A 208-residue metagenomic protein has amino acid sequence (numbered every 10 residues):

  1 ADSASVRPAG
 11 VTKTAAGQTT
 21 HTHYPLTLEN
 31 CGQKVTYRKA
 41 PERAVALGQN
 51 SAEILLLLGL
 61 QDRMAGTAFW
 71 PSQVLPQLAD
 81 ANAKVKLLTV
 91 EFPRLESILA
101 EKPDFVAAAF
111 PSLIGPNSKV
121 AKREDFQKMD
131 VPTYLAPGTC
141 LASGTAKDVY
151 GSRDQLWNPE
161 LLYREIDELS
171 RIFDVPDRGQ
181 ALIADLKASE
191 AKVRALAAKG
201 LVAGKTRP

Functional and structural regions predicted by a protein language model:
A1-Y37: Short, low-complexity disordered leader/linker segments with a strong preference for bacterial N-terminal type II
T19, Q77-N82, F126-Q127: Short, conserved catalytic or adaptor-binding loops enriched in Gly and charged residues
Y24, Q33, A40-E42, R94 (+2 more regions): Envelope-exposed proteins and targeting segments
Y24-T27, K34, K122-P208: Extracytoplasmic substrate-binding proteins
K34, K39-V45, R63, K205-P208: Residues that mark the start of a beta-strand
R43-P116: A short, structured surface patch at a secondary-structure boundary
L113-D125: A ligand-binding cleft/hinge motif common to bilobed small-molecule-binding domains
